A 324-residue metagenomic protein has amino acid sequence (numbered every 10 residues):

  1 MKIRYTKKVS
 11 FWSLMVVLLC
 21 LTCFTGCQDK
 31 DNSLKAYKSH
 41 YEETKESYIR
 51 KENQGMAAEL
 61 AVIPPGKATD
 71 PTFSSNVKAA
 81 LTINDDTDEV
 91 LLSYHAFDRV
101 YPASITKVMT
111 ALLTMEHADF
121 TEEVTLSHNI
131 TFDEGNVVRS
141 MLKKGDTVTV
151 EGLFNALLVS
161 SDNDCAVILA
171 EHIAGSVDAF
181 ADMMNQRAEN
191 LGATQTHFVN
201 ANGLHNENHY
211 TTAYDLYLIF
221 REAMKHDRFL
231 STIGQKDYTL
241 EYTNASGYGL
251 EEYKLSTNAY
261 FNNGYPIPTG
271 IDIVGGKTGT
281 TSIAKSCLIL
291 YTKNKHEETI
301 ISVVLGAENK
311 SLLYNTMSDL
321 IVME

Functional and structural regions predicted by a protein language model:
K2-I3, T196: Conserved, well-structured beta-alpha core segment at the onset of a catalytic domain
I3-L14: Bacterial N-terminal signal peptides that target proteins for export
K8-V9, E46, V108, T278: Hydrophobic alpha-helical segments, especially transmembrane helices and their immediate juxtamembrane helical caps
L14-L21: Hydrophobic helical h-region of N-terminal Sec-dependent signal peptides in bacterial secretory/periplasmic proteins
T22-G26: C-terminal motif of bacterial Sec signal peptides marking the signal peptidase cleavage site
Q28-K30: Bacterial signal peptide processing site
N32-G55, P64-T69, F73-V77, S176-E324: Penicillin-recognizing serine hydrolase domain
N32-Y214, A223-M224: Active-site-adjacent loops and short helices of periplasmic peptidoglycan-processing enzymes
